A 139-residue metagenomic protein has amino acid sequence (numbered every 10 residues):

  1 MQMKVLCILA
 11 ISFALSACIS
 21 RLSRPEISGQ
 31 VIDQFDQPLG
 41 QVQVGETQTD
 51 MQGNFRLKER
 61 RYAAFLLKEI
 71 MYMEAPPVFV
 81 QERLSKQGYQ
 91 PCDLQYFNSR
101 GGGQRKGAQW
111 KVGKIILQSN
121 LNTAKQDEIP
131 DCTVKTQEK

Functional and structural regions predicted by a protein language model:
M1-C7: Bacterial N-terminal signal peptides that target proteins for export
I8-E26, Q30-D33, L121-K139: Beta-strand-rich domain onsets/edges
R24-S28, D33-Q48: Short, ordered, surface-exposed loop/turn motifs in non-cytosolic proteins
S28, R56, Q81-R83: Beta-strand secondary-structure signal
F35, D50, G88-Q90: Solvent-exposed strand-loop boundary residues in beta-sheet-rich modules
G45-K68: Short, acidic Ser/Thr/Gly-rich low-complexity loop/linker segments typical of extracellular and cell-surface proteins
L67-G102: A short, solvent-exposed loop/turn motif at the edges and junctions of modular extracellular/periplasmic domains
Y96-K139: Extracellular beta-sheet/turn segments enriched in Thr/Pro/Gly and aliphatic residues
